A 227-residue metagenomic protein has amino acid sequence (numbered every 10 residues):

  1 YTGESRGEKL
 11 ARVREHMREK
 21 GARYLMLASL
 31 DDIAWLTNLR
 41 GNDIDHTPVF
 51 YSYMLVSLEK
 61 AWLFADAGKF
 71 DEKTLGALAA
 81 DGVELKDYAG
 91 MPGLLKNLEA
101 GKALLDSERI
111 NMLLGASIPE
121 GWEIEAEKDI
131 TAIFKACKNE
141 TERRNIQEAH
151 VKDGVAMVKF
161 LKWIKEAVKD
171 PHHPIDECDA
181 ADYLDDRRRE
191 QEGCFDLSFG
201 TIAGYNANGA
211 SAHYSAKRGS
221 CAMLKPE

Functional and structural regions predicted by a protein language model:
Y1-E227: Active-site neighborhoods and metal-handling regions in enzymes and metal-associated proteins
